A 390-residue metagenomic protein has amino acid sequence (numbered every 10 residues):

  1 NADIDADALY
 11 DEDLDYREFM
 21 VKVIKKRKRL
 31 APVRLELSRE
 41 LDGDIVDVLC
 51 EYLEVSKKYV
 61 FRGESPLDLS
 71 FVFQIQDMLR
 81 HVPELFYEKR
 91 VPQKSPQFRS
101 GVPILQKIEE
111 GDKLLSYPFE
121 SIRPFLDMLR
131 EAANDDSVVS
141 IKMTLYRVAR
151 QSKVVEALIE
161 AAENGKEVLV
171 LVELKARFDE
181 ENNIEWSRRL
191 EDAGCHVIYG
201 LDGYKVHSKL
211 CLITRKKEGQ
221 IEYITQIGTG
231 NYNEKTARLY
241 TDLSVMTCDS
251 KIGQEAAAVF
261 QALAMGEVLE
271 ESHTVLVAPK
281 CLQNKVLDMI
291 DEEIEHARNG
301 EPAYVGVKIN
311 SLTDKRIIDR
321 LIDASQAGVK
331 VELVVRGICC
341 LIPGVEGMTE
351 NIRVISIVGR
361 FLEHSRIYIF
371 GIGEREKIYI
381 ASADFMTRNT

Functional and structural regions predicted by a protein language model:
N1-V305, D323-A327, G337-T390: N-terminal localization/anchoring segments of enzymes in phospholipid and broader phosphate metabolism
N310: Cofactor-pocket helix-loop regions in the catalytic cores of large enzyme subunits
K330-V334: Hydrophobic alpha/beta core scaffold segments
